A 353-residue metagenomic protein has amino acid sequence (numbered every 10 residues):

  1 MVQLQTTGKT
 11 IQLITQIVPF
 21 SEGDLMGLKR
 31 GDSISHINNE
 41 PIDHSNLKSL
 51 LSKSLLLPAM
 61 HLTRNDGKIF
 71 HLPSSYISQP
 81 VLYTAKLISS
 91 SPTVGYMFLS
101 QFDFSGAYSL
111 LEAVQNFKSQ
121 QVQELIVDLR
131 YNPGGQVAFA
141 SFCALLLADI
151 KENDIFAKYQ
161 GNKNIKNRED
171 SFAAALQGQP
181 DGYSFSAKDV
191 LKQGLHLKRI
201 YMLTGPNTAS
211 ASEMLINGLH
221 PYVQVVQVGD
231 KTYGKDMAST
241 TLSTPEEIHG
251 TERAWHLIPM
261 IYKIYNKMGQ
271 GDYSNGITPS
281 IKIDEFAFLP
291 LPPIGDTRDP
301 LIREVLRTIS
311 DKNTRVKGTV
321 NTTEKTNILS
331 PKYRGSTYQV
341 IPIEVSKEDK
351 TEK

Functional and structural regions predicted by a protein language model:
M1-L125, P133, A138-F139, L146-E152 (+1 more regions): Flexible, low-complexity junctional segments that flank or bridge functional domains
M97, F104-E112, N116-F117, V122-E124 (+1 more regions): C-terminal "post-core" interaction segments
